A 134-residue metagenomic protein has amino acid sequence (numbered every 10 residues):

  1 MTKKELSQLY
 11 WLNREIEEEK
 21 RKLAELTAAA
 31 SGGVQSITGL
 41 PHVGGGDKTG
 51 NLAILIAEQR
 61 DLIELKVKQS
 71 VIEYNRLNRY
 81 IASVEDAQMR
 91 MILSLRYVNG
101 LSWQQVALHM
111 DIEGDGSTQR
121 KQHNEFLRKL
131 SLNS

Functional and structural regions predicted by a protein language model:
M1-A82, L132-S134: N-terminal interaction/assembly modules
E73, A87-M89, Q122: N-terminal positioning helix adjacent to the helix-turn-helix/winged-helix DNA-binding module
S83-V84, E113: Short, conserved sequence motifs enriched in acidic/basic residues, glycine, and aromatics that mark functional "hot
V84-N99: Short amphipathic alpha helix immediately N-terminal
L93, V106-L108: Hydrophobic positions on the alpha-helical face of helix-turn-helix-like DNA-binding modules
G100-L101, G114: Residue-level signal for the short linker/turn that defines the boundary of a DNA-recognition helix
M110-E125: Short, basic interhelical loop/turn and adjoining N-cap of the next helix at nucleic-acid- or acidic-partner-contacting
H123-S134: C-terminal flanking helix
